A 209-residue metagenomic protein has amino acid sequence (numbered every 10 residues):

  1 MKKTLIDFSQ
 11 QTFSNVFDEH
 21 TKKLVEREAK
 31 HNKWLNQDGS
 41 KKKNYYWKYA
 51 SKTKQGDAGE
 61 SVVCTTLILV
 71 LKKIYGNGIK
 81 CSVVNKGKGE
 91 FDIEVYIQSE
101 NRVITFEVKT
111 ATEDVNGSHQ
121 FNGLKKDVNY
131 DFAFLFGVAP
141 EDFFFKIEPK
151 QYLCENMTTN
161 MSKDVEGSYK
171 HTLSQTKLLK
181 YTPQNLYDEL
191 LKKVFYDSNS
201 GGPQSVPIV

Functional and structural regions predicted by a protein language model:
M1-I104, V108-V209: Nucleic-acid endonuclease domains
